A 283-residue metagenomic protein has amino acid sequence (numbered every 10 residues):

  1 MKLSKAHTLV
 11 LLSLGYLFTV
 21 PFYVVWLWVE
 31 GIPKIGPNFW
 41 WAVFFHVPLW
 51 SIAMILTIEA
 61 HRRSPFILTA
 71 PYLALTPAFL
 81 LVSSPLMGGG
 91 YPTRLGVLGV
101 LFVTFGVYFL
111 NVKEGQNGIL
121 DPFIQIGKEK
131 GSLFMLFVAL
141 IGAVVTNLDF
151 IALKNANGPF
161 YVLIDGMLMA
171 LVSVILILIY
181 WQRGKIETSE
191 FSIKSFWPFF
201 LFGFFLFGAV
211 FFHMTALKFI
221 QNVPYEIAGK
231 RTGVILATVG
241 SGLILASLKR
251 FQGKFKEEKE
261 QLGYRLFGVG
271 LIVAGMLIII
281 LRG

Functional and structural regions predicted by a protein language model:
M1-F18, P33, V144-M169, I220-A228: Juxtamembrane helix-loop-helix junctions in multi-pass membrane proteins
L3-K5, H61, G88, L153-K154 (+2 more regions): Helix-capping/transition residues at the boundaries of transmembrane alpha-helices and the short helical linkers
K5-L17, S64-T76, G96-V100, Q125-L136 (+2 more regions): Cytoplasmic-side transmembrane-helix entry/capping segments in multi-pass membrane proteins
L14, V24-L27, P33-L56, K128-L140 (+2 more regions): Loop-to-transmembrane-helix transition segments
P37, L73, L86-G118, A246-I278: Loop-to-transmembrane alpha-helix entry segments
H46-W50, H61-V107, V162-L171, Q221-L243: Specific alpha-helical transmembrane segments that line the substrate/conduction pathway and gating interfaces
K113-L133, R183-K194, G253-K256: Flexible interhelical linker loops that connect adjacent transmembrane helices in multi-pass membrane transporters
F219, L277-G283: Juxtamembrane boundary at the C-terminal end of a transmembrane helix
